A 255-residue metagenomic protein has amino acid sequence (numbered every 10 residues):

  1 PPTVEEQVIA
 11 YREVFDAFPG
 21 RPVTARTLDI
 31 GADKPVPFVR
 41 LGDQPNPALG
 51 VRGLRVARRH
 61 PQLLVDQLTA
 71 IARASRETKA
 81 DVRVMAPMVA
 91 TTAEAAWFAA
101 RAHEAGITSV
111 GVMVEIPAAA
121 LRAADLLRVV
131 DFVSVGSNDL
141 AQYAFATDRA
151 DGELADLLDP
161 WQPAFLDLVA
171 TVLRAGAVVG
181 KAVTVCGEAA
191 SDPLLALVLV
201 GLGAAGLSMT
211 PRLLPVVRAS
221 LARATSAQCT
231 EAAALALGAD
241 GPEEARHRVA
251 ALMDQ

Functional and structural regions predicted by a protein language model:
P1-Q255: Conserved alpha/beta-domain cores
